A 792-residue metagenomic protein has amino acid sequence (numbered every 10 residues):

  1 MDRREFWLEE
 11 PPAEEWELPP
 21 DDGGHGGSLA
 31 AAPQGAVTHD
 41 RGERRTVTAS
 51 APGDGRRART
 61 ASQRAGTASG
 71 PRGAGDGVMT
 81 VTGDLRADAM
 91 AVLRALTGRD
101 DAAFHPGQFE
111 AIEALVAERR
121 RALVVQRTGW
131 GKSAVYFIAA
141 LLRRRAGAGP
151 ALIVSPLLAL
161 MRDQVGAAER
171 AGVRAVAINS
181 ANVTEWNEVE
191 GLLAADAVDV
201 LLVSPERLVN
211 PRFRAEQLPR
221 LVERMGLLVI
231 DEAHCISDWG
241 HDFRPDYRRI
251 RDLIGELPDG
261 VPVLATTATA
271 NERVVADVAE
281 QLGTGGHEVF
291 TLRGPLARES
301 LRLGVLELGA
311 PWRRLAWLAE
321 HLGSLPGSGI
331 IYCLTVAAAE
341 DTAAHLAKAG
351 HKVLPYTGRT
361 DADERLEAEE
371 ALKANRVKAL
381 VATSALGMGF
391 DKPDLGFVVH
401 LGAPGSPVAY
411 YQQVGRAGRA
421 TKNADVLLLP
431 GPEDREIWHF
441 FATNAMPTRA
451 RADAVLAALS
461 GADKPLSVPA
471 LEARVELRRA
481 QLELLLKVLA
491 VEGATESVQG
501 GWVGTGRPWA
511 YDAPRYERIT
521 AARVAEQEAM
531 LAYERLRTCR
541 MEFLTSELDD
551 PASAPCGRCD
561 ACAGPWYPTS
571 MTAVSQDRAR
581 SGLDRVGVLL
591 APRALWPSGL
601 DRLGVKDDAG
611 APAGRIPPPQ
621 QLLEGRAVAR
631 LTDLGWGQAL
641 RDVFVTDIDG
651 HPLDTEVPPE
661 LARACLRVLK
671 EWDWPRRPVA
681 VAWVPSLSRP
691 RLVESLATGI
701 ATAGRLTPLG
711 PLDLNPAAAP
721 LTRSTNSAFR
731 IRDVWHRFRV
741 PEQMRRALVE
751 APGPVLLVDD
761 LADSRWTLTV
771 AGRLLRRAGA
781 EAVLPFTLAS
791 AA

Functional and structural regions predicted by a protein language model:
M1-A122: Helicase-associated low-complexity/disordered flanking segments
D2, G83-A87, A91-L96, P106 (+5 more regions): Helicase motor core with emphasis on the C-terminal RecA-like subdomain
I138-L142, D277, S695, G699 (+2 more regions): Active-site signature of alpha/beta-hydrolase-fold catalytic machinery across serine- and Asp/Cys-nucleophile hydrolases
L301, R580-A680, R689-P690, E694-T698 (+3 more regions): Active-site-facing substrate-recognition patch
V377, S406-Q412, G418-P619: C-terminal accessory region of SF2 helicases/translocases
R416-N423, W674, A703-G704, R776-A780: Arginine/glycine-rich "motif VI" loop of SF2 helicases in the C-terminal RecA-like domain
A563, R578, G582, L756 (+1 more regions): PRPP-dependent phosphoribosyltransferase catalytic core
D763-S764: Activation segment
